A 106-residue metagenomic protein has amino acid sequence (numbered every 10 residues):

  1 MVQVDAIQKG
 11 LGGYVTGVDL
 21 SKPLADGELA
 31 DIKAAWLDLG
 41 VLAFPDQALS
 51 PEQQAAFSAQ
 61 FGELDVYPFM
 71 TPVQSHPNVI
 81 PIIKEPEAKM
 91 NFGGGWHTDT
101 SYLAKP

Functional and structural regions predicted by a protein language model:
V2-V41, P45-P106: Fe(II)/2-oxoglutarate oxygenase catalytic core
